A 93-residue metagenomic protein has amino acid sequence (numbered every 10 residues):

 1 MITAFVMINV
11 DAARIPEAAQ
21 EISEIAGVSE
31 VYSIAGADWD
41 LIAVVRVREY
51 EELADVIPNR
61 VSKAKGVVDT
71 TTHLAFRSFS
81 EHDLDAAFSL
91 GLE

Functional and structural regions predicted by a protein language model:
M1-E93: A compositional/biophysical signature of low hydrophobicity enriched in polar/charged and small residues
